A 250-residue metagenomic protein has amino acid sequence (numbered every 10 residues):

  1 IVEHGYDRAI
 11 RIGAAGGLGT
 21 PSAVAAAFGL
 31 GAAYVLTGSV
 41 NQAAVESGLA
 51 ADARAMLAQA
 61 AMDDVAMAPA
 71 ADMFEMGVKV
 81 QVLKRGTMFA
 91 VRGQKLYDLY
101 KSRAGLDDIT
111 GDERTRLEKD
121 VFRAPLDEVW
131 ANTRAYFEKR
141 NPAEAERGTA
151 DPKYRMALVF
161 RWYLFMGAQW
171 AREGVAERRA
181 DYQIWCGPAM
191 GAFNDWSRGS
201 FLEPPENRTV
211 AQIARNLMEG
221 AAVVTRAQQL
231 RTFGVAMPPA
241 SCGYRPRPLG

Functional and structural regions predicted by a protein language model:
H4, R8, I12, L18-V35: Catalytic cores of alpha/beta
G19, Q42-A44: Residue-level marker for beta-strand->alpha-helix junctions and adjacent short loops that shape enzyme
S39: Short secondary-structure boundary segments
A43, A66-M67, L99-S102: Core nucleotidyl-transferase/polymerase catalytic module
A44-D64, A221: C-terminal helical cap(s) of enzyme catalytic domains, especially alpha/beta-barrels
D63-K84: Phosphate/diphosphate-binding loops
L83-G250: C-terminal extensions of enzymes
